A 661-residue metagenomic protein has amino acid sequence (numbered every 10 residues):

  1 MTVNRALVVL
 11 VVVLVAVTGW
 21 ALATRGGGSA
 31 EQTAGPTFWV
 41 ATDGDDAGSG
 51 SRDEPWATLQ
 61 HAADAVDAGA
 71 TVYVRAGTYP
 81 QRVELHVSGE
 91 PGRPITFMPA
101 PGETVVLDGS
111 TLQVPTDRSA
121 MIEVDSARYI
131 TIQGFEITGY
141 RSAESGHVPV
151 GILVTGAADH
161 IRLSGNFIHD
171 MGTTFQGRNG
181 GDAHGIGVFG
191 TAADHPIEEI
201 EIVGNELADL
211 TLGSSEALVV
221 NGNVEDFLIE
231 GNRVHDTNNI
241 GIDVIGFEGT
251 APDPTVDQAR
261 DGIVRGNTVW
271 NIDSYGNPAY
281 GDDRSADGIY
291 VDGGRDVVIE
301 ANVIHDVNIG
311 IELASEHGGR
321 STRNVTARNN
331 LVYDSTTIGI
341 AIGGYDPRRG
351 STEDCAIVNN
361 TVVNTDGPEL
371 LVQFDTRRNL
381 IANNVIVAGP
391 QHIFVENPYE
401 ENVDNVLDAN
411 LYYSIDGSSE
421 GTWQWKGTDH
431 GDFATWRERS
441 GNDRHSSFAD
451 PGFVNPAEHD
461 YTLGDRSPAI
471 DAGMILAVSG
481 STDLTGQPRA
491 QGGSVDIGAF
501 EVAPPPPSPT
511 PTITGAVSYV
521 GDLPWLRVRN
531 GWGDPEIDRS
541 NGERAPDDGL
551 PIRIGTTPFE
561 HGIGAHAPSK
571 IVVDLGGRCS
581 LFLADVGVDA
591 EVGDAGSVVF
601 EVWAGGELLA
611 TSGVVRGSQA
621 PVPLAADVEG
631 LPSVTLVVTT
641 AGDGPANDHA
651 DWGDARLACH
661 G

Functional and structural regions predicted by a protein language model:
M1-V11: N-terminal export and membrane-targeting signals
V17-A34: C-terminal region of N-terminal signal peptides and the immediate post-cleavage residues of exported proteins
V40-P80, W436, D496: Acidic Gly/Asp/Thr-rich repetitive segments characteristic of extracellular carbohydrate-active and adhesion proteins
Q60, D64-A68, P80-T96, V106-Q133 (+2 more regions): Extracellular beta-strand-rich solenoid/capping regions of secreted or surface-exposed proteins that bind or remodel
R82-L85, G109-L112, T116-A120, R141-V150 (+13 more regions): Short glycine/acidic-rich loop motifs that flank beta-strands on beta-rich extracellular proteins
P94, A100-T104, R128-G139, D159-G172 (+11 more regions): Right-handed parallel beta-helix
A434-E501: C-terminal accessory segments
P509-G661: Gly-Asp-aromatic-enriched flexible segments
